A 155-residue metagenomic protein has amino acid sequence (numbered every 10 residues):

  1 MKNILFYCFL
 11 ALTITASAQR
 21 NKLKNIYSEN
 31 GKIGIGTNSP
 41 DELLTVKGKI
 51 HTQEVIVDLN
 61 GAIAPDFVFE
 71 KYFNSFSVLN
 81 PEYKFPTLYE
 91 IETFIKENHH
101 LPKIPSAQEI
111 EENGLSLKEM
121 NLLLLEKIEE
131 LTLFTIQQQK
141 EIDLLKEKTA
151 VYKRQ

Functional and structural regions predicted by a protein language model:
M1-K24: Bacterial Sec-dependent N-terminal signal peptides
L5-F6, A16, T52, I128 (+1 more regions): Intrinsically disordered, low-complexity repeat segments enriched in small/polar residues
F9-A11, G31, I128, I142: Compositionally biased, low-complexity segments enriched in small residues
Q19-E82, A150-K153: C-terminal trimerization/auto-chaperone modules of long, extracellular attachment fibers and adhesins
G61-E109: Short, positively charged
E109-Q155: C-terminal intramolecular chaperone/auto-processing assembly modules
